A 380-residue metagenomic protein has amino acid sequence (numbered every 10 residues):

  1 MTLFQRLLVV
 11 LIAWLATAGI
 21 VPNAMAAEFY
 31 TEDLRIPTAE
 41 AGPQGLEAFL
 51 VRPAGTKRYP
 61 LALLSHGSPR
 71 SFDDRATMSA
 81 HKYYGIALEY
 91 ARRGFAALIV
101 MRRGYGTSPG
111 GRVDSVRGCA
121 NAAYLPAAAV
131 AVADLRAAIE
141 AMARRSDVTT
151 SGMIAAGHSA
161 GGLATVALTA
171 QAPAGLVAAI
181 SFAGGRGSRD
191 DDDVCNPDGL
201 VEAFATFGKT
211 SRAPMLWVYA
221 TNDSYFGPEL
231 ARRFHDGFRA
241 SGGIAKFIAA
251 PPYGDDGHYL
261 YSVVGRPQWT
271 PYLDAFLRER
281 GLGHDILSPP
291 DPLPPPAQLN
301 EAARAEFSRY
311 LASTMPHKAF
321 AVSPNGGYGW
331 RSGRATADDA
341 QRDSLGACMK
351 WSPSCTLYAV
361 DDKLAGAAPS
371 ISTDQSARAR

Functional and structural regions predicted by a protein language model:
A26-T56: N-terminal cap/lid segment of alpha/beta-hydrolase-fold proteins
K57-Y59, S68-P109, S188-R189, S224-G227: Short substrate-entry loop that stabilizes the transition state in hydrolases
Y105, H158, P214, K246-A250 (+2 more regions): Secreted/extracellular ectodomain signature
R117-S146: Alpha/beta-hydrolase active-site loop
V148-G157: Alpha/beta-hydrolase fold nucleophile elbow
G157-A167: Glycine-rich nucleophile elbow surrounding the catalytic serine of serine-hydrolase chemistry
A178, G184-S241, K246: The feature captures the conserved acid-bearing segment of alpha/beta-hydrolase catalytic domains
R239-L293: C-terminal catalytic histidine-bearing segment of alpha/beta-hydrolase fold enzymes
